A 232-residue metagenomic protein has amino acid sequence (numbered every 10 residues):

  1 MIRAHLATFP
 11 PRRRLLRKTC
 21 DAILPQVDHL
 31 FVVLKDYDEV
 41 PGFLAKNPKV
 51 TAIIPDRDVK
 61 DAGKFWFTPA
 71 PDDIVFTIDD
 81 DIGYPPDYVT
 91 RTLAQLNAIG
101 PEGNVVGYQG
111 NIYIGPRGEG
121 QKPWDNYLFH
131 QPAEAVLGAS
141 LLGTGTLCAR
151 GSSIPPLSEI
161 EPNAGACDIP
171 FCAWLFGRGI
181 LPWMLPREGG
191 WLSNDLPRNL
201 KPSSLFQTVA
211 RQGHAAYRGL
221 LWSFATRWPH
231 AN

Functional and structural regions predicted by a protein language model:
M1-H5, L15, I160-N232: C-terminal catalytic/acceptor-binding lobe
L6-Q26, V32-L34: Short, well-formed alpha-helical segments that are part of the catalytic scaffolds of diverse glycosyltransferases
R12-R14, Y37-F43, G115-P116: Short, charged/polar "capping" segments at the starts of alpha-helices and the immediately preceding loops
D28-H29, I74, L181: Residues at the starts of beta-strands that form the adenosine-phosphate
L34-D38, G110-Y113, E188-G189: Short beta-alpha junction loops
L34-D73: Active-site-proximal specificity loops/subdomain of glycosyltransferases
D72-G83: Short beta-strand-to-loop acidic/aromatic patch adjacent to the donor-nucleotide binding site
G83-L157: Conserved catalytic core of nucleotide-sugar-dependent glycosyltransferases
